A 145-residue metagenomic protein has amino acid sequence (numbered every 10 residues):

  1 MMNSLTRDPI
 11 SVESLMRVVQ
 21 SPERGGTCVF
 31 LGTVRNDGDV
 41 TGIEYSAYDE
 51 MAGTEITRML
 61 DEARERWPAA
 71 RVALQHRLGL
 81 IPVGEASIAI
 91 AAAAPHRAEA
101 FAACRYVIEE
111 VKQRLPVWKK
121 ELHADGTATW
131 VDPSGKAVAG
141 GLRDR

Functional and structural regions predicted by a protein language model:
M1-A86, A93-R105, E109-R145: N-terminal, polar/charged subdomain of small-to-medium soluble alpha/beta proteins
